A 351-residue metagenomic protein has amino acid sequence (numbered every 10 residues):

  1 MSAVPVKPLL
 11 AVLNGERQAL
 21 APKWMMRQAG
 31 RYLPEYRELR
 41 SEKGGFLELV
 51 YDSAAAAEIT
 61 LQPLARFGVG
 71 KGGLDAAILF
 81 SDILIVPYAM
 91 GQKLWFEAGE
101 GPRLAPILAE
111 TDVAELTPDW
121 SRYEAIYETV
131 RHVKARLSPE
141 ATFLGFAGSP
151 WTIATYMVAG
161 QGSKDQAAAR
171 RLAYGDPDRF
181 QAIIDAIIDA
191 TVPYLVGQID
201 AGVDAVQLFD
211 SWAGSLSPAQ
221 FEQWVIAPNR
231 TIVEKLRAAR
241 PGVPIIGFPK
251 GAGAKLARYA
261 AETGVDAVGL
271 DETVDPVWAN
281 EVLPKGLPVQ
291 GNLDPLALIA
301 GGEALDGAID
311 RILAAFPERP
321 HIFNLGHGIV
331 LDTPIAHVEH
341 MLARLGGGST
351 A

Functional and structural regions predicted by a protein language model:
M1-L94, T231, D306, I335-A351: N-terminal basic, low-complexity leaders that serve as flexible interaction/assembly modules and, when applicable, as
K7-A11, A19, K23-W24, G30-R37 (+11 more regions): Flexible, active-site-adjacent loop/turn segments at secondary-structure boundaries
K7-L10, N14-R17, M25, A65 (+8 more regions): Flavin-dependent oxidoreductase catalytic cores
V12-Q28, G73-G99, S121-D165: Glycine-rich, aromatic-flanked loop segments that form ligand/cofactor-binding clefts across common enzyme folds
E38-V50, E110-D119, A261: Short, basic, glycine/proline-bearing loop/turn elements
G45, D52, P106-T111, D165 (+1 more regions): Intrinsic-disorder/low-complexity, polar/charged segments
I78-A98, L104-L108, A114-D119, V203-E222 (+1 more regions): Glycine-rich, proline-tolerant flexible connector loops at the mouths of alpha/beta enzymes
R122, E128-A351: Active-site loop segments of alpha/beta catalytic cores
